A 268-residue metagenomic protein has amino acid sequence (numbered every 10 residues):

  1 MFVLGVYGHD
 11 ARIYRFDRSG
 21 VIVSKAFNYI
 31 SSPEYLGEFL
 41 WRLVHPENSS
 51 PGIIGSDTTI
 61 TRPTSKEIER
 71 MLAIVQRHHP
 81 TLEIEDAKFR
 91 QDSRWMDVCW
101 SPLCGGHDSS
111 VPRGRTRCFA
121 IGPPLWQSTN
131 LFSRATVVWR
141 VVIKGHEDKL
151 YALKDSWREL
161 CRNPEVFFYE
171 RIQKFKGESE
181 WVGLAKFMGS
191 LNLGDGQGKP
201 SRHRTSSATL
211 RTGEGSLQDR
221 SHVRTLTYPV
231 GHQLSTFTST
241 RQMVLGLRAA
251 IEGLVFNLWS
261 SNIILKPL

Functional and structural regions predicted by a protein language model:
M1-H222, L226-P229, Q233-T238, L245: Intrinsically disordered, low-complexity terminal regions enriched in charged/polar residues
F237-L268: Conserved kinase catalytic-core helix
